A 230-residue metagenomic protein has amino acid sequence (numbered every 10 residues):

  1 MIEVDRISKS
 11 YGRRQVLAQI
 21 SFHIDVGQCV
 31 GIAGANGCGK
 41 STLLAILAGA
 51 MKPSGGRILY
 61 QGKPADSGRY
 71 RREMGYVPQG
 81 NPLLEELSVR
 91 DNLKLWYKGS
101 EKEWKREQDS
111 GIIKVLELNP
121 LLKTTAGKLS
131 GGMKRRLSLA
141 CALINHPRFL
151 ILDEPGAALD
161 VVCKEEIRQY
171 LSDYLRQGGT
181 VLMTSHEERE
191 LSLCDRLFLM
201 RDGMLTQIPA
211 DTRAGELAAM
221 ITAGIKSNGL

Functional and structural regions predicted by a protein language model:
I2, L17-Q19, R71: Conserved structural motif at the start of ABC-family nucleotide-binding domains
A33-A35: The feature captures the beta-strand-to-loop junction immediately N-terminal to the Walker
A48: Helix-to-loop junction immediately C-terminal to a conserved catalytic motif
G56-R72: Conserved ABC transporter NBD signature motif
K94, R106-L121: Conserved ABC ATPase "signature" region
T125-G132: Conserved ABC ATPase signature
L150-E154: Catalytic Walker B motif of ABC-type/P-loop ATPase nucleotide-binding domains
